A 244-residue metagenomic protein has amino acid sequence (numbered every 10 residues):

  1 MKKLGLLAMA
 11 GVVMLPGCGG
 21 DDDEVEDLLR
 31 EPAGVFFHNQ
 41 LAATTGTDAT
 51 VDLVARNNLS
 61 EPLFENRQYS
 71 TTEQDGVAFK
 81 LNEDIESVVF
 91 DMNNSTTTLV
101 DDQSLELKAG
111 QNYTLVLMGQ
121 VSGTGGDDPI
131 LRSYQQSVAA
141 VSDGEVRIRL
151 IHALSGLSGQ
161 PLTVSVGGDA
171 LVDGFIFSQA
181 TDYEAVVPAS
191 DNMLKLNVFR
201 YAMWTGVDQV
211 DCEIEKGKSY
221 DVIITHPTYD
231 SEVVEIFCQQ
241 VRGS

Functional and structural regions predicted by a protein language model:
K2-M9: Sec-dependent signal peptide recognition, specifically the positively charged N-region followed immediately by
M9-A10, V233: Low-complexity, intrinsically disordered short peptide segments enriched in small/polar/basic residues
M14-G17: C-terminal motif of bacterial Sec signal peptides marking the signal peptidase cleavage site
G19-S244: Intrinsically disordered, low-complexity polar regions and short flexible loop motifs
